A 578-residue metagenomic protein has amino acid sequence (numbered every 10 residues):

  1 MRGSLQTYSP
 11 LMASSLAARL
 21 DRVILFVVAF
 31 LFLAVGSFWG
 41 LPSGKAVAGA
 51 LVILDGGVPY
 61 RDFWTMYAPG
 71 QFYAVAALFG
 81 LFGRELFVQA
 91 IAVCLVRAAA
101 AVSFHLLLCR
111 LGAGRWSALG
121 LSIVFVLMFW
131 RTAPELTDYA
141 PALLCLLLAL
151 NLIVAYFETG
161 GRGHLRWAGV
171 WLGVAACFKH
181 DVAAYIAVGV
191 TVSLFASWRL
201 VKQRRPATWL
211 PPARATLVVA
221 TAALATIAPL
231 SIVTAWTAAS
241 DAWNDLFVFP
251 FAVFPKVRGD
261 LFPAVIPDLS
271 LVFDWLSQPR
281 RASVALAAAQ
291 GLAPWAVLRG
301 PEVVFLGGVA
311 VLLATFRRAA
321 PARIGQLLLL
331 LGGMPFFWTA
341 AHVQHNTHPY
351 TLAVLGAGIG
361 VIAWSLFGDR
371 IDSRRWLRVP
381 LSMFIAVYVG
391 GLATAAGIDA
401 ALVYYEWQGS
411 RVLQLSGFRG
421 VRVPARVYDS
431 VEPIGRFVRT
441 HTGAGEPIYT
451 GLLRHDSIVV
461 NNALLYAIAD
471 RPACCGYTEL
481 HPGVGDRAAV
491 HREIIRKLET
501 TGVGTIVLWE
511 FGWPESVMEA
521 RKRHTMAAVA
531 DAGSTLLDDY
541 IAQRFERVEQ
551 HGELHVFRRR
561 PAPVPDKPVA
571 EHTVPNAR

Functional and structural regions predicted by a protein language model:
F26, I91-G112, L148-N151: Transmembrane-helix motifs of polytopic, lipid-linked glycan transferases
V35-G49, D62-V75, R84-F87, A239 (+2 more regions): Extracytoplasmic catalytic/substrate-binding loops of multi-pass membrane glycan-assembly enzymes
V102-L127, L143-L144, G160-G163, W167 (+1 more regions): Transmembrane-helix signature of polytopic, membrane-embedded enzymes that assemble or transfer cell-envelope glycans
A133-A142: Short acidic/glycine- and proline-prone juxtamembrane loop motifs at membrane-interface regions of multi-pass membrane
A142-G160, H164-L172, T191-R199, G358-I359: Specific aromatic-rich, kink-prone transmembrane helix
A149-W167, V201-R204, G291-I324, W364: Membrane-interface transmembrane helices that cradle and orient dolichyl/undecaprenyl
H164-H180, I186-T191, G332-A341: Membrane-interface alpha helices of multi-pass inner-membrane proteins
G420-G485, I494-V517, G552-F557: Short periplasmic/luminal acceptor-recognition loop of GT-C membrane glycosyltransferases, typified by
